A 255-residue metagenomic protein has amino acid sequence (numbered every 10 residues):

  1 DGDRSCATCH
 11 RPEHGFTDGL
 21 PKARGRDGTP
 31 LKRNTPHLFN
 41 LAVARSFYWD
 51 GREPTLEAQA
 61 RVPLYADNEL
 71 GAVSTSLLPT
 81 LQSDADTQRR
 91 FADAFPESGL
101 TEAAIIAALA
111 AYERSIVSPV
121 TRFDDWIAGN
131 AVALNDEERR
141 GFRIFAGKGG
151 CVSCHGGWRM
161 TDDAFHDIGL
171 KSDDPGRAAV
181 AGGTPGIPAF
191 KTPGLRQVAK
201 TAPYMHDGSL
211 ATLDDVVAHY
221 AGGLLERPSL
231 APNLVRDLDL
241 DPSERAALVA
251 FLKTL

Functional and structural regions predicted by a protein language model:
D1-L255: Periplasmic c-type cytochrome electron-transfer domains
